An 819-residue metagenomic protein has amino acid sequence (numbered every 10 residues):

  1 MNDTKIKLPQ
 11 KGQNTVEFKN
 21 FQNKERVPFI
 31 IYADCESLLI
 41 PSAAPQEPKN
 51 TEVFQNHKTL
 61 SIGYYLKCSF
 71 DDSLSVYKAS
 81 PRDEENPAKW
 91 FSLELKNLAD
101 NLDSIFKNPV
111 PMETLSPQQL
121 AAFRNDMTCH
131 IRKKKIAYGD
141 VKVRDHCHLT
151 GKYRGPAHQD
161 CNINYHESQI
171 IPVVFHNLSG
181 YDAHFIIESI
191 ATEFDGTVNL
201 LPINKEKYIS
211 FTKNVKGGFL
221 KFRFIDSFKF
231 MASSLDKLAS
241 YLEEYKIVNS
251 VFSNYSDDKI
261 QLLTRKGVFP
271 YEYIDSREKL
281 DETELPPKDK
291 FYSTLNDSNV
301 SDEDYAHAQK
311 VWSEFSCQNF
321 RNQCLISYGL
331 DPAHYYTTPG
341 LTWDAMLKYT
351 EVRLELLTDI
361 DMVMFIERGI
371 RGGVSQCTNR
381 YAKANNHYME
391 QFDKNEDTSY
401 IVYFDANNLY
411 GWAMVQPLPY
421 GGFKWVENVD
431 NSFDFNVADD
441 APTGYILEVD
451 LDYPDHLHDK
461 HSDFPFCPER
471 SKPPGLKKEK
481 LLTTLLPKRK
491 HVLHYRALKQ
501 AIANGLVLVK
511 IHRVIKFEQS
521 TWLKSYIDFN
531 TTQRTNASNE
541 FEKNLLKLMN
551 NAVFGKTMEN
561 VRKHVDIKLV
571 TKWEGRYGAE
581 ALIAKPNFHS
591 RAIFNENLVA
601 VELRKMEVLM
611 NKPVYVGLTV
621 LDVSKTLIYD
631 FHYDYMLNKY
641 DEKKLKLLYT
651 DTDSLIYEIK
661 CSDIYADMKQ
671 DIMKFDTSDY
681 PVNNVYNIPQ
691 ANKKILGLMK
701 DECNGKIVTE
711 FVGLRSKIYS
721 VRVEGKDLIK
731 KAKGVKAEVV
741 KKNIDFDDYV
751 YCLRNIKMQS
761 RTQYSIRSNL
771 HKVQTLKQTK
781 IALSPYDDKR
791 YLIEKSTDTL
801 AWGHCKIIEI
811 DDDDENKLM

Functional and structural regions predicted by a protein language model:
M1-M819: Metal-dependent nucleotidyl/phosphoryl-transfer cores and adjacent nucleic-acid-binding surfaces
